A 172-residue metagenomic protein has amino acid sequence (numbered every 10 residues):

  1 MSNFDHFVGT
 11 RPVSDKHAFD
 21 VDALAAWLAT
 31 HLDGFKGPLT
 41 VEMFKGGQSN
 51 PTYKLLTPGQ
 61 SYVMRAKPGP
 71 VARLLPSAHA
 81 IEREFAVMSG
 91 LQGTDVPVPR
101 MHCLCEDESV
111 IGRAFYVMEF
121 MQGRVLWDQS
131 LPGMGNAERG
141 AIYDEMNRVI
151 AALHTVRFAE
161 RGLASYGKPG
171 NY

Functional and structural regions predicted by a protein language model:
S2-F35, L39: Juxta-kinase regulatory segment immediately upstream of eukaryotic protein kinase catalytic domains
P38-Y172: ATP-binding pocket architecture of kinase catalytic cores
